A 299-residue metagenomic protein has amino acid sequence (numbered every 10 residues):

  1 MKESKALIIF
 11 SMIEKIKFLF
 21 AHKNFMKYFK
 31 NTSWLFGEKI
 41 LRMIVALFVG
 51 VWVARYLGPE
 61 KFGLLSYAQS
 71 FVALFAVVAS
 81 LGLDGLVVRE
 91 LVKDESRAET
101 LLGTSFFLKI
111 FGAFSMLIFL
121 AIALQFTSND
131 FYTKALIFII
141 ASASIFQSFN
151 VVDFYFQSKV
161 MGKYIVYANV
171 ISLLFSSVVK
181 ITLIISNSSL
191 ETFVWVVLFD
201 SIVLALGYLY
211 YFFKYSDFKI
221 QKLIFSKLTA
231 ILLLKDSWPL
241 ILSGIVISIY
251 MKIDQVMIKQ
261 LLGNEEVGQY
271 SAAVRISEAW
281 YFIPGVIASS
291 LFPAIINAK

Functional and structural regions predicted by a protein language model:
S4, H22, Y28, A54-A68 (+3 more regions): Membrane-interface helix-capping segments at transmembrane helix termini in multi-pass transporters
A6-E14, M26-D84, L117, A121 (+4 more regions): Signature of the first transmembrane helix
I8-Y28, K163, Y167, L190-V194 (+2 more regions): Interhelical loop/hinge segments that connect adjacent transmembrane helices in multipass membrane
N31-L35, F62-G63, L86, T100-L101 (+6 more regions): Alpha-helical transmembrane segments and their helix-entry boundary regions
A46, A79-S96, S216, S277-K299: Helix-loop junctions and terminal segments of transmembrane helices in multi-pass membrane transport/translocation
L74, V78, I110-F114, I118 (+6 more regions): Alpha-helical transmembrane segments of multi-pass membrane proteins
E90-R97, I145-A168, E191, N297: Membrane-interface junctions at transmembrane-helix termini in multi-pass inner-membrane proteins
I137-A141, Y167-K214: Hydrophobic alpha-helical transmembrane segments
